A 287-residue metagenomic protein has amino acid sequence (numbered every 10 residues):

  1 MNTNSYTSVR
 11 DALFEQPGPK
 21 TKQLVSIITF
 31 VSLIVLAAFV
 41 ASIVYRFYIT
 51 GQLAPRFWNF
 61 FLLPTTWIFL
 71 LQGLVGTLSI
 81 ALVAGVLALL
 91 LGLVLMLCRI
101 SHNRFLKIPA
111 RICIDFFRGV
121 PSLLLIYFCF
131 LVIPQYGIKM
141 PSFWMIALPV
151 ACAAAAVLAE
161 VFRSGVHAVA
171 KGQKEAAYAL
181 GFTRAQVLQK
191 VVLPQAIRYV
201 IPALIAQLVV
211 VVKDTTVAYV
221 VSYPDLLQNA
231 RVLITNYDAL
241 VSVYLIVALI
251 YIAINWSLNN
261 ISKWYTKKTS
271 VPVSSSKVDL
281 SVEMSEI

Functional and structural regions predicted by a protein language model:
N2-I287: Transmembrane alpha-helices and adjacent helix-loop boundaries
